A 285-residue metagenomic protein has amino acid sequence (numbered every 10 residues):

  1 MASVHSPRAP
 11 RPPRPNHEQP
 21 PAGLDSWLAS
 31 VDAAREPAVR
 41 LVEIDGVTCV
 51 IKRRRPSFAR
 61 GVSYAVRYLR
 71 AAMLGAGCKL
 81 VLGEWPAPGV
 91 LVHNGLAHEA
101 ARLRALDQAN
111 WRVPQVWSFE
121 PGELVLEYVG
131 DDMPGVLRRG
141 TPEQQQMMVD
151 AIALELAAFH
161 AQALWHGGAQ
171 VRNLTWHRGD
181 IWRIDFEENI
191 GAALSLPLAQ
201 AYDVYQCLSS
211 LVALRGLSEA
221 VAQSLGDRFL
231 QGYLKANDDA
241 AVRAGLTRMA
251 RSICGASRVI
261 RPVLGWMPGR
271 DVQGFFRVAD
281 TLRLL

Functional and structural regions predicted by a protein language model:
A2-L41: Juxta-kinase regulatory segment immediately upstream of eukaryotic protein kinase catalytic domains
A38-N94: ATP-binding glycine-rich loop module of kinase domains
R70-A72, K79-D107, W111-V149: Conserved structural core of kinase catalytic domains
L106, L156-F159: Conserved hydrophobic alpha-helix
A161-V171: Catalytic-loop of the protein kinase fold
N173-D185: Conserved protein kinase catalytic/activation segment
F186-L285: C-lobe/activation-segment region of protein kinase-like
